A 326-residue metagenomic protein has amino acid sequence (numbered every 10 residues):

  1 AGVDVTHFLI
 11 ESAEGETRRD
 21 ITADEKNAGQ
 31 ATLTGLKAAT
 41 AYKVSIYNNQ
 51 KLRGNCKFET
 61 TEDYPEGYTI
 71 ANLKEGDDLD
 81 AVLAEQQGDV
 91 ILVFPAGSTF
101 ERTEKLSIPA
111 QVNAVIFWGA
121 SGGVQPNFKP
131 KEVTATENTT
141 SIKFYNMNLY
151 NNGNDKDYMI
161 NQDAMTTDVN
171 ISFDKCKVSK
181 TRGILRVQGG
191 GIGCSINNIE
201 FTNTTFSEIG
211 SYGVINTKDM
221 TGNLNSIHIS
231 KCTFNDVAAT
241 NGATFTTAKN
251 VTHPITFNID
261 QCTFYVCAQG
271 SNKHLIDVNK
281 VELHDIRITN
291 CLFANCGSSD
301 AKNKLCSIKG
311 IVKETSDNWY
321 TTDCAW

Functional and structural regions predicted by a protein language model:
G2-I21: Extracellular low-complexity, O-glycosylation-prone stalks/linkers
A13-E16, Q50-L52, S121-G123, G297: Solvent-exposed strand-loop boundary residues in beta-sheet-rich modules
N27-T32: Short S/T/G- and acidic-enriched coil/turn segments that sit immediately N-terminal to beta-strands in beta-sandwich
L33-T40: Surface-exposed, short loops/turns at beta-strand junctions within beta-sandwich domains
T40-I46: Short beta-strand segments enriched for Tyr within beta-sheet-rich domains, predominantly fibronectin type III
N49-P65: Extracellular fibronectin type III
E62-S107: Acidic Gly/Asp/Thr-rich repetitive segments characteristic of extracellular carbohydrate-active and adhesion proteins
L106-W326: Extracellular beta-rich repeat passengers
